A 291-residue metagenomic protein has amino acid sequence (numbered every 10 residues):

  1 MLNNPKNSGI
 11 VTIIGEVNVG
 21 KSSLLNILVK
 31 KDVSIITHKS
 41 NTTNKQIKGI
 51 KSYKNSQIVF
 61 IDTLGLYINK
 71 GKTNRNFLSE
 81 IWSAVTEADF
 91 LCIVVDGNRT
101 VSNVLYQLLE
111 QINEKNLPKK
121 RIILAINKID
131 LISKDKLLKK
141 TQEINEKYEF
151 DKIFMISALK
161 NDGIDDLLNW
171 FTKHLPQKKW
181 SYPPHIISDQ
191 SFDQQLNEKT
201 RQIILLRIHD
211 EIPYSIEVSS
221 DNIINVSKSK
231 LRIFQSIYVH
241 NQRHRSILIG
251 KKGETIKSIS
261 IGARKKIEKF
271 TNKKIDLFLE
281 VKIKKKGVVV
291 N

Functional and structural regions predicted by a protein language model:
M1-T86, F90, V95, L231 (+1 more regions): Conserved G1/Walker A P-loop phosphate-binding module
I10, K120-I123, D130-F192: Canonical P-loop GTPase G-domain recognition
N18, F192-N291: P-loop NTP-binding site
S23, W180, N241-R243: A short small-residue
V29, V33, K48, S52 (+14 more regions): Signal for well-folded cores of large energy- and translation-related assemblies
S40-T42, L64-Y67, G97-V101, I129-I132 (+5 more regions): Conserved nucleotide-binding/hydrolysis micro-motifs of P-loop NTPases
N41-N44, R75-L78, V85, S102 (+6 more regions): Amphipathic alpha-helical transducer elements in NTP-driven molecular machines
K51-Q57, N76-I153, I224-K230: Conserved C-terminal guanine-recognition region of P-loop GTPase G domains, centered on the G4
